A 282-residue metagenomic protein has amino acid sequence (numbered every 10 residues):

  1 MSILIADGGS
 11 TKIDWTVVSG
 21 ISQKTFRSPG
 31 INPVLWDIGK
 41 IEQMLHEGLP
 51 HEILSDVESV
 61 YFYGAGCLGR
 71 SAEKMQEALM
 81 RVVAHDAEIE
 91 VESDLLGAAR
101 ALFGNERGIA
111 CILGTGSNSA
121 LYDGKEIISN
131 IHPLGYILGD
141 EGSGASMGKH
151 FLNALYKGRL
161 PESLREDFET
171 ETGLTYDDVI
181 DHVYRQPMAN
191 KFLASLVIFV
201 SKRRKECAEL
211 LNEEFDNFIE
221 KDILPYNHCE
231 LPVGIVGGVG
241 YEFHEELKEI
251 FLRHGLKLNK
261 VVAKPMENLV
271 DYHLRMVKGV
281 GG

Functional and structural regions predicted by a protein language model:
M1-S59, R81, L102-I109, H150-G282: ATP-binding/phosphotransfer module of carbohydrate and carboxylate kinases, centering on a glycine-rich
Y61-L68: Polybasic, low-complexity association/targeting segments
A65, D94, G238: Cofactor-binding loop segments of dinucleotide-utilizing enzymes, especially the Rossmann-like FAD- and NAD(P)+-binding
L68-L160: Phosphate-binding/catalytic loop of phosphoryl-transfer enzymes
